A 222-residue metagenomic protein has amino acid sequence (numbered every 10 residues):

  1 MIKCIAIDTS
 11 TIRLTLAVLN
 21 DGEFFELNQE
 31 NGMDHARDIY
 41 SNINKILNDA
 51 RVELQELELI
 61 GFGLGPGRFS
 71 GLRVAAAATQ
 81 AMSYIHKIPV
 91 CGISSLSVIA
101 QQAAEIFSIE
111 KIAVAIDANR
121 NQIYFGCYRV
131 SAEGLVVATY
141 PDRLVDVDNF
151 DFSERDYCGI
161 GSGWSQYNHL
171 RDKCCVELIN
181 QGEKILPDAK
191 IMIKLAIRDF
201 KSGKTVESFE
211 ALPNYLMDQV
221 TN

Functional and structural regions predicted by a protein language model:
M1-I2, E154, S202, N222: Short, Lys/Arg-enriched, disordered terminal segments
M1-L64: N-terminal beta-alpha supersecondary unit
I7-S10, I43, L64-G65, S94-L96 (+3 more regions): Fold-independent oxyanion-binding glycine-rich loops and adjacent beta-strand/coil segments at enzyme active sites
G22-F24, N31-D34, P89-L186, Y215: Surface "functional belts" at beta-alpha junctions
I46-A50, I85, A103, A189-F200: Stable alpha-helical structural segments in soluble proteins, enriched in small hydrophobic residues
L59-S95: DPxDG-like acidic metal-binding loop motif
N180-N222: Acyltransferase
